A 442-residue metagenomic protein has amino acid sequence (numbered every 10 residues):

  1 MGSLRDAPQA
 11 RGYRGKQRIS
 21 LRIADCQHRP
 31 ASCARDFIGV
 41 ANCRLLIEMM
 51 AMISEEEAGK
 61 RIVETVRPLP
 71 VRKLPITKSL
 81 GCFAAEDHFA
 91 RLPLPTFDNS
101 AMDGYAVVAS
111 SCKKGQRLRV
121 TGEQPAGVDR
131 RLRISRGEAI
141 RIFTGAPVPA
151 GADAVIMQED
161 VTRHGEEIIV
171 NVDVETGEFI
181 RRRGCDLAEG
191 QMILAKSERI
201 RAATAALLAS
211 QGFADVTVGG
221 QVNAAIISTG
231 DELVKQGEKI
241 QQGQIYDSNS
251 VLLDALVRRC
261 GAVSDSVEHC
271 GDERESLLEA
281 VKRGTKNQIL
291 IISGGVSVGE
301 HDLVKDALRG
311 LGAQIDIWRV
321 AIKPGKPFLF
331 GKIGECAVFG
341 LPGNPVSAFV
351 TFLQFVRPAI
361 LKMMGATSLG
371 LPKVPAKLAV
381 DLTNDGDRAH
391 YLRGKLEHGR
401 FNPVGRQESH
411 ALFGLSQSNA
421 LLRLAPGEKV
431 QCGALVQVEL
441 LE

Functional and structural regions predicted by a protein language model:
G2-Y13, I19, H28-R35, G39-L45: Short, low-complexity intrinsically disordered segments enriched in A/P/G/S/L with frequent Arg, especially at protein
I23-D25: Intrinsic low-complexity, disordered N-terminal segments enriched in polar/charged/small residues
E48-A51, E55, A214-L341, P345-T351: Helix-rich terminal scaffold detector
A51-G59, R72, I76, D98 (+14 more regions): Generic structural signal for well-ordered, non-membrane alpha-helical segments in soluble metabolic enzymes
M52-G115, I200: Intrinsically disordered, low-complexity, positively charged segments
I53, R72-G81, E86, G127 (+3 more regions): Flexible glycine/proline-rich
I53-E55, R61, Y105-S266, R283 (+4 more regions): Short, glycine/charged-enriched hinge/interface segments at domain edges or termini
L80-P93, D129-R141, F330-G331: Short, hydrophobic/aliphatic alpha-helical segments
